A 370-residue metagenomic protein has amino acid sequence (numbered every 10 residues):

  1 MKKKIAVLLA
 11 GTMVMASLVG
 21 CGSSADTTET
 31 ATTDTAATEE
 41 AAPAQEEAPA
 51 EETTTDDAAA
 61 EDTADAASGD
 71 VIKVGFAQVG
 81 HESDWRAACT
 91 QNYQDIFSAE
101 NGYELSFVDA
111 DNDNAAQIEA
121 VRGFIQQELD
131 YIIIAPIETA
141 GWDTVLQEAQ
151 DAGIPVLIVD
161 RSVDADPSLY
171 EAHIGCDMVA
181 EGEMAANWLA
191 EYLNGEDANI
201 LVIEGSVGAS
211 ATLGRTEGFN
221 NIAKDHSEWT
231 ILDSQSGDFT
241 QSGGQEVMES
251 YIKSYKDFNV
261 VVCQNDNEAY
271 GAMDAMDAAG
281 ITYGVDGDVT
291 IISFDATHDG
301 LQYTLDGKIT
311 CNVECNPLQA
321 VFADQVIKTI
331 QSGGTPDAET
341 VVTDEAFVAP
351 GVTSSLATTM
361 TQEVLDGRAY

Functional and structural regions predicted by a protein language model:
L18-A42, E46: Bacterial lipoprotein signal-peptidase II cleavage site
A67-D70, V74, Q117, H173-N199 (+3 more regions): Hydrophobic alpha-helical segments within soluble ligand-binding/sensing domains
D70-I72, I203-A211, I222-A223, L318-Y370: Hinge/cleft segment of the Venus flytrap/periplasmic-binding protein
K73-E100, L105-G123, Q127-L129, A135-T139 (+3 more regions): Extracytoplasmic "Venus flytrap"
W85-A99, Y103, E181-W188, S210-W229 (+3 more regions): Short, solvent-exposed amphipathic alpha-helices that sit in or adjacent to ligand/effector-binding or catalytic
F107-D109, A165-W188, V202-I203, S234 (+1 more regions): Short beta-strand elements at the ligand-binding edges of bilobed clamshell
I125, D130-D151, F219, D233 (+1 more regions): Hydrophobic alpha-helical
T144-A180, N199, G205, T297-Y303: Flexible loop/hinge segments that line or gate small-molecule binding clefts
